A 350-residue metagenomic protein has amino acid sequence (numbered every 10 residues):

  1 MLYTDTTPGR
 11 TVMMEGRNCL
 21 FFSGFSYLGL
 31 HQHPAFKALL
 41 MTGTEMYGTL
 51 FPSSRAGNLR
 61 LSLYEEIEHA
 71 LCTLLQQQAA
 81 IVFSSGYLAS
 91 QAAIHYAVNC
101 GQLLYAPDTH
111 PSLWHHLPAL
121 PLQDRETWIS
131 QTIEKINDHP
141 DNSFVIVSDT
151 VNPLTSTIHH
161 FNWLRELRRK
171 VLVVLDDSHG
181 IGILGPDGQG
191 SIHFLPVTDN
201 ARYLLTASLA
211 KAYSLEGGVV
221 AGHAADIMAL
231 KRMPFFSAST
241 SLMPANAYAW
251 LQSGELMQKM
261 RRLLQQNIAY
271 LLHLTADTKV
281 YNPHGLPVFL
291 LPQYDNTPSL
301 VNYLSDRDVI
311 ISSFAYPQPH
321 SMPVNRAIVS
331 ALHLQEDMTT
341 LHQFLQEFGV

Functional and structural regions predicted by a protein language model:
M1-P52: N-terminal "arm"/small-domain region of PLP-dependent enzymes with the aminotransferase-like
L30, P34, M41-M46, S62 (+3 more regions): PLP-dependent enzyme catalytic core of the Aspartate aminotransferase-like
K37-S85, I268: Conserved N-terminal alpha-helix of the aminotransferase class I/II PLP-enzyme fold
G57, R307-I328: Conserved PLP cofactor-binding pocket of PLP-dependent enzymes
F83, A93-L113, I133, L264: Conserved PLP-anchoring active-site segment centered on the Schiff-base-forming lysine
R125-V174: Active-site phosphate-binding strand-loop segment of PLP-dependent enzymes
L172, H179, L184-A276, Y281-P283: Active-site C-terminal subdomain of aminotransferase-like
Q265-L272, A276-D308, A331: Conserved PLP-binding catalytic core of the aspartate aminotransferase-like
